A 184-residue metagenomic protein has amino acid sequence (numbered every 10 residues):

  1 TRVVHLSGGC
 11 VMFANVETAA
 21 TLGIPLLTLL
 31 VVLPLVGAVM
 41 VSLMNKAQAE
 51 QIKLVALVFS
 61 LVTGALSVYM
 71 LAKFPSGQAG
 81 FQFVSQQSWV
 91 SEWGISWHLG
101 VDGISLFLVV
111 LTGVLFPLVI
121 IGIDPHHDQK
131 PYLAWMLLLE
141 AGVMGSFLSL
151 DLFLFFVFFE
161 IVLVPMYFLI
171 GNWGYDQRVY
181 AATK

Functional and structural regions predicted by a protein language model:
H5, G9-L26, L43-I121, H126-A134: Transmembrane helix-loop-helix hairpins at membrane boundaries of multipass inner-membrane proteins
L29-K46: N-terminal signal-anchor/start-transfer transmembrane helix
P34, A56-F59, T112, M136 (+2 more regions): Residue-level recognition of transmembrane alpha-helices in multi-pass small-molecule transporters/permeases
V36-A38, F116-P117, L138-M144: Hydrophobic, membrane-inserted alpha-helices
A47-E50, A134-L138, G142-K184: Alpha-helical multi-pass transmembrane bundles of energy-transducing inner-membrane proteins
